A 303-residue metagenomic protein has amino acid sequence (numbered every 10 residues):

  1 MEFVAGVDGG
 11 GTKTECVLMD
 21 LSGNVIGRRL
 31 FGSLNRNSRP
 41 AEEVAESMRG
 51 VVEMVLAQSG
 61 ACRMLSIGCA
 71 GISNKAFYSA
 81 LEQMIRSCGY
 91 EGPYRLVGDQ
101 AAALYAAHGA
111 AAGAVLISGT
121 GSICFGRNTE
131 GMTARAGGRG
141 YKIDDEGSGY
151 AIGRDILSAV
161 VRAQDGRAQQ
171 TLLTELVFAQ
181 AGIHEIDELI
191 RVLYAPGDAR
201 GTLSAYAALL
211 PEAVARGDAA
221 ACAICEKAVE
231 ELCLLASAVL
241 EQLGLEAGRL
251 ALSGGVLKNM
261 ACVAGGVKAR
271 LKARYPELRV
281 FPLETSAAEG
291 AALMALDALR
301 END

Functional and structural regions predicted by a protein language model:
M1-R63, M84-S87, A107-A114, S158-D303: ATP-binding/phosphotransfer module of carbohydrate and carboxylate kinases, centering on a glycine-rich
G10, V17, A70, A101 (+1 more regions): Anionic group-transfer/hydrolysis microenvironments
A70, D145, E284: Glycine- and other small-residue-rich loops at beta-strand/loop junctions that grip anionic moieties
S73-T171, E175: Phosphate-binding/catalytic loop of phosphoryl-transfer enzymes
